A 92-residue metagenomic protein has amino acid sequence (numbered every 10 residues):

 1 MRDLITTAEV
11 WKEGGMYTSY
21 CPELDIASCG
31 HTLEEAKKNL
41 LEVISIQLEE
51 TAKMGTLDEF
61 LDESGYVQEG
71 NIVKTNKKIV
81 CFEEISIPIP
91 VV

Functional and structural regions predicted by a protein language model:
M1-I5, K38-V92: Short, charged, surface-exposed hinge/linker loops at domain edges that act as mobile lids or interdomain connectors
L4-C21: Short aromatic-glycine-(Arg/Gly/Cys) micro-motifs in beta-strand/loop hairpins
E13, S28, K53: Short glycine/serine/threonine-biased micro-segments
T18-Y20, C29, K38: Short acidic, gly/pro-rich beta-turn/loop elements at beta-sheet edges and active-site/ligand-binding grooves
L24-E34: A short, exposed loop/beta-hairpin motif centered on an aromatic-Gly-Thr core
